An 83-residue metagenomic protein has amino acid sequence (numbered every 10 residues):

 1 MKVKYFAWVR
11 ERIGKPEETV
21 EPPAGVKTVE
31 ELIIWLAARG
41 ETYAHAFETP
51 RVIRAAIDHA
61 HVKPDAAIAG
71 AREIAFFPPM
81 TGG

Functional and structural regions predicted by a protein language model:
M1-G82: Ubiquitin-like/PB1-type beta-grasp interaction modules and other compact soluble beta-rich domains
